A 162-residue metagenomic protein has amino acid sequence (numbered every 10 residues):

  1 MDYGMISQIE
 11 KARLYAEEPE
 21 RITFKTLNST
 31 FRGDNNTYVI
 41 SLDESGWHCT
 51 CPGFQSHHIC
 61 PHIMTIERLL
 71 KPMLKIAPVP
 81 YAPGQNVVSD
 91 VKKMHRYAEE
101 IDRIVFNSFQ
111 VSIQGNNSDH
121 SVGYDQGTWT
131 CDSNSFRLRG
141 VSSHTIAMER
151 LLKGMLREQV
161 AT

Functional and structural regions predicted by a protein language model:
M1-T162: Long, low-complexity, compositionally biased intrinsically disordered regions
